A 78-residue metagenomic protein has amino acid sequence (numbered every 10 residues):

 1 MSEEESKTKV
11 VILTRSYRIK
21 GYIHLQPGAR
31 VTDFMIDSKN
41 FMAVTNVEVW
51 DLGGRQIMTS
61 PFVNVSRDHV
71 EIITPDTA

Functional and structural regions predicted by a protein language model:
M1-A78: Conserved RNA-binding domains used in RNP assembly and mRNA/RNA metabolism
